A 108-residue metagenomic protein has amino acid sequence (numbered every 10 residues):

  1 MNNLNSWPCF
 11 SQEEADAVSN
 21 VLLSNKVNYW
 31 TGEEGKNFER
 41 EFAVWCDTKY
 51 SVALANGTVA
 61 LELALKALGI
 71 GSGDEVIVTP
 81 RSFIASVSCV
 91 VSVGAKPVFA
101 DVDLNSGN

Functional and structural regions predicted by a protein language model:
M1-V27: N-terminal "arm"/small-domain region of PLP-dependent enzymes with the aminotransferase-like
Q12, Y29-G32, N108: Non-catalytic, surface-exposed connector residues within folded enzymatic/regulatory domains
V21, A64, V87, N108: Active-site-proximal flexible loops/turns
N28-E75, C89-V91, F99-D101: Phosphate-binding glycine-rich loop
S82-S86: Conserved coil-to-alpha-helix start sites within the AMP-binding
A95-N108: PLP-dependent aminotransferase-class I/II
